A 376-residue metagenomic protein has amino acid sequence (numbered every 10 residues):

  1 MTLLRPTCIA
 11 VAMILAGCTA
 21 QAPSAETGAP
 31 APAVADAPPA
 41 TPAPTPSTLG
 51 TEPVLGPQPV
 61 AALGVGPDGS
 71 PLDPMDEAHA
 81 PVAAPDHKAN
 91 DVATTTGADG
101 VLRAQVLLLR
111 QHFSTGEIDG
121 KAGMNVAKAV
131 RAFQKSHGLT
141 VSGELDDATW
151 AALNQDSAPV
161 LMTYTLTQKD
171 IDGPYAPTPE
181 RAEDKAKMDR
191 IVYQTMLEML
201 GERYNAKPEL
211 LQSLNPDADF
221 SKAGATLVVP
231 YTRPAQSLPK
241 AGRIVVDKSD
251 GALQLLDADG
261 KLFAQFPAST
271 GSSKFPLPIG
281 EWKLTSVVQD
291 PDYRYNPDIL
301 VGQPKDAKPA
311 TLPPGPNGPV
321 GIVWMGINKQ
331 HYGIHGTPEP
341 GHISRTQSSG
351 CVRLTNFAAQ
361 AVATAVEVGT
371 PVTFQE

Functional and structural regions predicted by a protein language model:
L15-G17: C-terminal motif of bacterial Sec signal peptides marking the signal peptidase cleavage site
T19-A22: Bacterial signal peptide processing site
S24-A78: Post-signal peptide N-terminal segment of mature Sec-exported envelope proteins
T96-S142: A short amphipathic alpha-helical interaction element
A104-L108, D119, A129-Q134, M196-R203 (+2 more regions): Short alpha-helical segments in extracytoplasmic peptidoglycan/chitin-binding modules and envelope-associated proteins
M124-K128, A132-D170, Q212-P239, R243: Extracellular LysM carbohydrate-binding repeats and other cell-envelope/extracellular binding modules
S237-T337: Gly/Pro-biased beta-strand-loop elements
K305-E376: Exported/periplasmic cell-wall-interacting domains
